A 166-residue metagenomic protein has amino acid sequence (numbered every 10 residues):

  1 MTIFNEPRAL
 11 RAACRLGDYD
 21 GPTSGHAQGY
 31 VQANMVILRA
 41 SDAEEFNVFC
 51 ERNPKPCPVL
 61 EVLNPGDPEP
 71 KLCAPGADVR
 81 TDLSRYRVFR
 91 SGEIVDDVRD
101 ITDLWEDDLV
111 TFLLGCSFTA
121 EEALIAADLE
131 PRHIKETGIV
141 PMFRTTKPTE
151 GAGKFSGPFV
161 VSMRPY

Functional and structural regions predicted by a protein language model:
M1-P7, A74-D82, A126-K135: Short, mixed-charge, low-aromatic patches
T2-D18, A27-Y30: Long, contiguous binding/interaction regions
R8-R11, R15, R39, R52 (+6 more regions): Arginine residue identity/basic-tract feature
L10, L16, L38, L60-L63 (+7 more regions): Generic detector of leucine side chains in alpha-helical contexts
R11-C14, P22, H26, D96 (+2 more regions): Alpha-helical context
G21-D97: N-terminal low-complexity or amphipathic/hydrophobic leaders
F89-S91, V95-Y166: Conserved mixed alpha/beta catalytic, RNA-binding, or beta-rich assembly cores of soluble enzyme, regulatory
